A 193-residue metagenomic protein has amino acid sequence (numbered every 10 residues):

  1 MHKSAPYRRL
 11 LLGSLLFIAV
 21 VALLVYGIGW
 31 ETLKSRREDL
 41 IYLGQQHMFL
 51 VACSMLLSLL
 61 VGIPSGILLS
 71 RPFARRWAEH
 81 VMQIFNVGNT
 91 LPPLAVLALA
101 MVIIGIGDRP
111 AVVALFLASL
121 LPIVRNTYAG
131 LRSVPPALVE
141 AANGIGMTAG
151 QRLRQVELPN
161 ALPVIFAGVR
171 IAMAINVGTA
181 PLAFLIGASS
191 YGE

Functional and structural regions predicted by a protein language model:
M1-L56: N-terminal, non-cleaved signal-anchor transmembrane helix
Y42, L50, S65-A100, I123-S133 (+1 more regions): Cytoplasmic-entry segments and transmembrane alpha-helices of multi-pass inner-membrane transporters
Y42-L50, S54, P93, M101-P122: Loop-to-helix entry region at the N-terminal start of transmembrane alpha-helices in multi-pass membrane transporters
L43, H47-V51, M55, I84 (+4 more regions): Loop-to-transmembrane-helix entry motif
F49, C53-V61, S65, R154 (+1 more regions): Hydrophobic alpha-helical transmembrane segments of multipass integral membrane proteins, especially permease/channel
V102-I103, T179-E193: Glycine-rich helix-loop "coupling/hinge" segments at transmembrane-helix boundaries in multipass transporters
L117, A149-A183: Transmembrane alpha-helices
L131-A137, A141-A161, G187-S189: Short helix-to-coil transition segments within interhelical loops that connect adjacent transmembrane helices
